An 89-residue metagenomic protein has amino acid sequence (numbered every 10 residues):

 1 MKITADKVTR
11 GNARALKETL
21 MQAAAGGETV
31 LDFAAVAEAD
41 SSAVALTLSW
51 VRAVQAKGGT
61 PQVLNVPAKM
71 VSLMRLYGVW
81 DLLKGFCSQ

Functional and structural regions predicted by a protein language model:
M1-S42, S49-Q89: STAS-like cytosolic regulatory interaction modules
